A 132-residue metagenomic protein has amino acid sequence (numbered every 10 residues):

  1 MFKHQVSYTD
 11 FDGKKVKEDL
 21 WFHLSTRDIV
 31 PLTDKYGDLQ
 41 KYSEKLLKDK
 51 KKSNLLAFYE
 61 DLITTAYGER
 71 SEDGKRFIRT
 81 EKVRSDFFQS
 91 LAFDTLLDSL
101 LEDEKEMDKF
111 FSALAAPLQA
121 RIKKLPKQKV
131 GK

Functional and structural regions predicted by a protein language model:
M1, K15, K35, K52 (+4 more regions): Short linear sequence motifs
M1, S7, W21, A57 (+4 more regions): Intrinsic disorder/low-structure terminal segments
M1-K41, A113-K132: Short, charged/polar N-terminal "headpieces" of proteins
Q5-D10, K50-S53, V83, L97: Intrinsically disordered, low-complexity boundary segments flanking structured domains
D28-D61: Acidic, aromatic-enriched beta-alpha/helix-loop junctions
K51-F77: Negatively charged, Asp/Glu-rich surface segments that serve as flexible interaction/assembly modules
E72-K132: C-terminal charged interaction modules
